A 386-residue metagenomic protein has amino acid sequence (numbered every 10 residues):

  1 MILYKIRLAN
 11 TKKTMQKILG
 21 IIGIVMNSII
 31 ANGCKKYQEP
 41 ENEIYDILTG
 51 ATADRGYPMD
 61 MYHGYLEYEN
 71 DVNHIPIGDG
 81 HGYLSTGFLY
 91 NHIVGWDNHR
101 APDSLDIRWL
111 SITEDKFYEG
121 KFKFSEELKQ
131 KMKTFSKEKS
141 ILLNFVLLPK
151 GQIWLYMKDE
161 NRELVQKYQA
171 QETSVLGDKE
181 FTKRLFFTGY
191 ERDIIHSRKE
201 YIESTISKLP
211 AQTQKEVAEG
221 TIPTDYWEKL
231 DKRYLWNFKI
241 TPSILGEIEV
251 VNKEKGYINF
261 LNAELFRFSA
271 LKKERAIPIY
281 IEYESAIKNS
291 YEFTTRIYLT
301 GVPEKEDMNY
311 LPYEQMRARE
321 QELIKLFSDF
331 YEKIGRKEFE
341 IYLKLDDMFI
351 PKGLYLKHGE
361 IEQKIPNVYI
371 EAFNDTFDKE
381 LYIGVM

Functional and structural regions predicted by a protein language model:
M1-M15: N-terminal secretory signal peptides that target proteins for export/translocation
Q16-I24: Sec-dependent signal peptide recognition, specifically the positively charged N-region followed immediately by
N32-G33: C-terminal motif of bacterial Sec signal peptides marking the signal peptidase cleavage site
L48-D60, I240-E247: Structural motif
Y62-S111, L245-L299, E304: Tryptophan-paired
S111-F117: A short, solvent-exposed loop/turn motif at the edges and junctions of modular extracellular/periplasmic domains
F124-D159, V302-A318: Low-complexity, Pro/Ser/Thr- and charge-rich linker/hinge segments at domain boundaries
I153-L245, E322-M386: Activation corresponds to long, low-complexity, non-globular regions
